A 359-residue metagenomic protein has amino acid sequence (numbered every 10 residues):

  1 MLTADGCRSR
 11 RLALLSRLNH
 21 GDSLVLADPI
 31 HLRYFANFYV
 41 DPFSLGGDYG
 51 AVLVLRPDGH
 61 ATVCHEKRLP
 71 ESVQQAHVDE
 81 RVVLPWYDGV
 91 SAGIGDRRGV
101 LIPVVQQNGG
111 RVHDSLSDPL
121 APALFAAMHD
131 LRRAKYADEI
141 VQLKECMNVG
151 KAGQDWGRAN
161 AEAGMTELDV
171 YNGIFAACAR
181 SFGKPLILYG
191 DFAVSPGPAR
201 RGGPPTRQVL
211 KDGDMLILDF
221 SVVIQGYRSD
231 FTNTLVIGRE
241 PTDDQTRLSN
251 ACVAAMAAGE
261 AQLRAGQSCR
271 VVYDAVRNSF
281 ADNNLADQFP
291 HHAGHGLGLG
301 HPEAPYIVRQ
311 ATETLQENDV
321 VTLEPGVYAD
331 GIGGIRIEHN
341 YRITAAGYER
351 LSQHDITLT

Functional and structural regions predicted by a protein language model:
M1-T359: Active-site neighborhoods and metal-handling regions in enzymes and metal-associated proteins
